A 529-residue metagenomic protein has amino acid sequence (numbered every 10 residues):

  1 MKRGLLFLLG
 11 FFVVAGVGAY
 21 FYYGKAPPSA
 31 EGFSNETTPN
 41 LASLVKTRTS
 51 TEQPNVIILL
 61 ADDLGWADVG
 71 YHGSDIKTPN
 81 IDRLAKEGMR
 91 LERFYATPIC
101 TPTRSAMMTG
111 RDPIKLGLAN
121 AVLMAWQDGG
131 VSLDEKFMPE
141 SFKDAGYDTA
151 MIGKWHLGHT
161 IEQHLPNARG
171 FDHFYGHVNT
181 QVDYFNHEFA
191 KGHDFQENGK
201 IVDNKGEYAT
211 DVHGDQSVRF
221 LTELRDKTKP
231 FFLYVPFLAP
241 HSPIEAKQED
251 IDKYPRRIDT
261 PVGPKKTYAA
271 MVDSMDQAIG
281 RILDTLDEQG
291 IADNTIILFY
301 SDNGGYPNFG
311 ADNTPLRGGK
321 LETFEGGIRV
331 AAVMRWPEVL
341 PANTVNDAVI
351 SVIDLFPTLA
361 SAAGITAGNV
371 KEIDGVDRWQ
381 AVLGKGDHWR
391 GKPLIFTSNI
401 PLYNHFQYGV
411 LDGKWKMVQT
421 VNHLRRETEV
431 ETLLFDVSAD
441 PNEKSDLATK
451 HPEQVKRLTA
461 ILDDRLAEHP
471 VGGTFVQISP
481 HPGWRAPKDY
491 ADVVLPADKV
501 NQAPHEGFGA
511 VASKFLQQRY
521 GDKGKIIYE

Functional and structural regions predicted by a protein language model:
G4-L8, V14-P54, A61, G65 (+8 more regions): Long, internal low-complexity/basic segments
F21, F33, T37, I58 (+7 more regions): Active-site segment of extracytoplasmic enzymes that catalyze sulfate/phosphate-ester chemistry
T51-E52, S74-T78, Y95-I99, A125-K136 (+8 more regions): A short beta-strand-to-alpha-helix junction
E52-I57, E87-E92, D144-A150, G170-D172 (+5 more regions): Loop/turn elements at helix/coil->beta-strand transitions in domains of secreted/extracellular proteins
G70-I76, R90-R111, M151-Q163, H177-Q181 (+5 more regions): Short, solvent-exposed turn/loop segments enriched in Gly/Ser/Thr/Pro and often Arg
L118-N120, A125-D128, S132-D144, L157-P230 (+4 more regions): Formylglycine-dependent
E162-G170, P243-K247, D284-V339, S351: Histidine-centered active-site microenvironments of extracellular/periplasmic hydrolases and transferases
H164, D172-H173, V178-Q181, G305-A311 (+6 more regions): C-terminal cap/loop subdomain of S1 sulfatases and analogous C-terminal strand-loop tails that border
